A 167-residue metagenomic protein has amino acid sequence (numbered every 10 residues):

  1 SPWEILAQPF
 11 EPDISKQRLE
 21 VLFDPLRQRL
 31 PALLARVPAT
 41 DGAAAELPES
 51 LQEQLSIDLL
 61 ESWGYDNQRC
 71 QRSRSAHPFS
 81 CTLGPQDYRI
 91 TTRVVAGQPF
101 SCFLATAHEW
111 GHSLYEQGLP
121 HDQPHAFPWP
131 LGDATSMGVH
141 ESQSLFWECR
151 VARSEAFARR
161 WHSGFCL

Functional and structural regions predicted by a protein language model:
S1-F100: Contiguous, non-catalytic segments that form substrate-binding/exosite surfaces or channel walls
R29, L33-R36, D58-S62, T106-S113 (+3 more regions): Generic, well-ordered alpha-helical scaffold segments in large soluble proteins
S75-P78, A134, W161-C166: A glycine-rich phosphate-binding loop feature that marks nucleotide/adenosyl-phosphate handling sites
Y88-T92, Q123-P128: Glycine/charged-rich beta-loop-alpha catalytic/anionic-binding loops adjacent to active sites
V94, P99-P124, E141-L145: Active-site recognition of the HExxH zinc-binding catalytic motif
W110, W129-P130: NAD(P)-dependent dehydrogenase/reductase Rossmann-like domain
P130-E141: Active-site metal-coordination segments of metallo-dependent hydrolases
V151-L167: Long, amphipathic alpha-helical stalk/connector segments used for oligomerization, subunit docking, or mechanical
